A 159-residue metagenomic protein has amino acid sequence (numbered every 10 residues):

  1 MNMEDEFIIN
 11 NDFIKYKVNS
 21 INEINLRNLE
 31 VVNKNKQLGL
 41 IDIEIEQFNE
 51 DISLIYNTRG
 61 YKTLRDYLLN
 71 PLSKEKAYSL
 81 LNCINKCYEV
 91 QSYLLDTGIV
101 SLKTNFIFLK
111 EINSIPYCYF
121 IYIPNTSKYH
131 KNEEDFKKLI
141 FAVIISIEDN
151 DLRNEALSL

Functional and structural regions predicted by a protein language model:
N2-L80: Conserved structural core of kinase catalytic domains
I8-N10, Y93-D96: Flexible, charged surface loops at secondary-structure boundaries
F13-K15, S53-I55, S101, F108 (+1 more regions): Ordered hydrophobic segments in well-structured contexts
E75-C83, N132-F136: Short amphipathic alpha-helical segments
Y78-N82, K103, L109, P116: Elongated alpha-helical scaffolds
L81-L95: Short C-lobe core helix of eukaryotic-like protein kinase catalytic domains
L94-F106, K110-E111: Conserved catalytic-loop position in the HRD/HxD motif
I107-L159: C-lobe/activation-segment region of protein kinase-like
